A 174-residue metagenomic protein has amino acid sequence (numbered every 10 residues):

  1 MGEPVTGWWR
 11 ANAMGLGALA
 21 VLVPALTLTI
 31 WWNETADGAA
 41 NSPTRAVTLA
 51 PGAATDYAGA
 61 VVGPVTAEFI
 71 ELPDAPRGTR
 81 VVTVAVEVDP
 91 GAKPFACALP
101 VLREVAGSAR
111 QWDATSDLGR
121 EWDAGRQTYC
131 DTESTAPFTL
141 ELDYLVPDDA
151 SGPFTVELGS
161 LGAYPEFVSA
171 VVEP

Functional and structural regions predicted by a protein language model:
M1-G63, V171-P174: Membrane engagement elements in two modes
W32-E34, F138-V168: Short, surface-exposed ligand- or partner-binding patches at beta-edge/loop junctions that are enriched in aromatics
V47-P51, A98, A150: A short, compositionally biased
D56-A58, V105-S108, G159-L161: Short strand-coil-strand connectors
A60, R80-V84, F138: Hydrophobic core residues within well-ordered beta-strands of beta-rich domains
T66-T83, D131-E133: Short, solvent-exposed beta-strand/turn "edge" segments of beta-rich domains on protein surfaces
A75-P76, D89-F138, P165-P174: The feature marks short-to-medium sequence segments in extracytoplasmic or secretory-pathway proteins
A85-D89, D143-L145: Short edge beta-strand/loop segments characteristic of extracellular beta-sandwich folds
